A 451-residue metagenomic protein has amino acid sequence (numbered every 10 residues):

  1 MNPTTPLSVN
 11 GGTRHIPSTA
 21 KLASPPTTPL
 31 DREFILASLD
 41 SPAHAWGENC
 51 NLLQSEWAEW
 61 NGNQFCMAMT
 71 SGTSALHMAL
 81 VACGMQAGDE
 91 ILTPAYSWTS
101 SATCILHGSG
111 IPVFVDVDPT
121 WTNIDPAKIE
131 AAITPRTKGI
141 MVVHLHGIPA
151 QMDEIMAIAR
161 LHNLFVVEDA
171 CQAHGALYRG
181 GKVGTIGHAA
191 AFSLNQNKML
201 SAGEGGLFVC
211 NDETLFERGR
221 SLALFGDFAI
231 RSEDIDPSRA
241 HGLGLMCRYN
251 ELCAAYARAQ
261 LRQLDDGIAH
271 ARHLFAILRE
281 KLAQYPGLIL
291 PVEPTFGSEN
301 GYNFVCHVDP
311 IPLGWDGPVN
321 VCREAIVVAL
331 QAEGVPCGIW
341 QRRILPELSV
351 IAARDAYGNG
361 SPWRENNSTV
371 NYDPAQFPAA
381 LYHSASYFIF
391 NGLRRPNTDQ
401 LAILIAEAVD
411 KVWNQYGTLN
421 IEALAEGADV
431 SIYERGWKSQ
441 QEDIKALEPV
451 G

Functional and structural regions predicted by a protein language model:
M1-A82, Q86, R160, T295 (+2 more regions): Conserved PLP-binding active-site segment in aminotransferase class I/II-type PLP enzymes
V81, M85-A170, L177, A446-V450: PLP-dependent aminotransferase-like
A157-F165, L207-F225, V321, A325-V335: Basic phosphate/pyrophosphate-binding loop/patch that engages nucleotide-derived ligands
A173-R179, I186-C306: Active-site region of PLP-dependent enzymes
G226-D236, L282, R323-F388, G417-V430: Conserved PLP cofactor-binding pocket of PLP-dependent enzymes
P291-T295, G301-D316, P336-A356, A385-L401: Conserved PLP-binding active-site segment of the aspartate aminotransferase-like
